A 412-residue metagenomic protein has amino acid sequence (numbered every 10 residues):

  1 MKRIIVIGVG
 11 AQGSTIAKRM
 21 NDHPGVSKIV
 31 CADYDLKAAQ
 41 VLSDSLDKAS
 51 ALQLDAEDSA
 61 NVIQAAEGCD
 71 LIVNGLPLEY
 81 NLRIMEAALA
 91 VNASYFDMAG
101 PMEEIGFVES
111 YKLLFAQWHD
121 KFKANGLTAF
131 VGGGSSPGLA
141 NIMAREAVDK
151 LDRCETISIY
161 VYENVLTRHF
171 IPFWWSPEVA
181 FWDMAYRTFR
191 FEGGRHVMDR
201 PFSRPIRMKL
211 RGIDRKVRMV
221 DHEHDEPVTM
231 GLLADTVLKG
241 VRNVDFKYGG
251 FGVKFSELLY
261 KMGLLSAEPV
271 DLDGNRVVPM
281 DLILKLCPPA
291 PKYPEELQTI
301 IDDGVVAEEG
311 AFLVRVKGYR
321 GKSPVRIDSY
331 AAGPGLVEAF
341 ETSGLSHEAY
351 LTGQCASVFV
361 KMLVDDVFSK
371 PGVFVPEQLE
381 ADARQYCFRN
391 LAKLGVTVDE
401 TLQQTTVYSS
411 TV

Functional and structural regions predicted by a protein language model:
I4-G8: Conserved N-terminal Rossmann-fold NAD(P)-binding element of oxidoreductases
Q12: Hydrophobic/small residue at the entry helix of a nucleotide-binding pocket
Y34-A38: Helix N-cap at the beta1-alpha1 junction of Rossmann-like dinucleotide-binding domains, i.e., the first residues
L46-D58: Rossmann-fold cofactor-recognition segment
A56-G68, Y80: Conserved Rossmann-fold cofactor-binding substructure of NAD(P)-dependent oxidoreductases
D70-G75, Y95-F96: N-terminal Rossmann-like NAD(P) cofactor-binding module of classical short-chain dehydrogenase/reductase
A99-L127: Rossmann-fold NAD(P)-binding glycine/threonine-rich loop
D149-V412: C-terminal catalytic/substrate-binding lobe primarily of soluble NAD(P)-dependent oxidoreductases
